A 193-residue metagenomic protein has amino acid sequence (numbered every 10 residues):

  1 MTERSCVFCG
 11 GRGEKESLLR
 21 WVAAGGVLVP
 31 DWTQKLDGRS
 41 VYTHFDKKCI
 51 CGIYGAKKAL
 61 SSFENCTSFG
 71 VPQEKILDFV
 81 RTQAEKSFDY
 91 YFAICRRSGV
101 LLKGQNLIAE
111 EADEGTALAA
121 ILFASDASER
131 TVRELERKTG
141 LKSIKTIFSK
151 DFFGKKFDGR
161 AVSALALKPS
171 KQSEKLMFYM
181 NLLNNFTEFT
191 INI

Functional and structural regions predicted by a protein language model:
M1-S68: N-terminal cysteine/histidine-rich coordination modules
Q34-D37, T116, D158-R160: Short glycine-enriched loop/turn motifs at secondary-structure junctions
S40, S98-G99, L118-A120, L141-S143 (+1 more regions): Short active-site oxyanion
K48-S125: Extended interfacial segments that mediate partner engagement and assembly in macromolecular machines
S125-T131: Acidic, metal-coordinating catalytic cores used for nucleic-acid/nucleotide bond scission and strand-transfer chemistry
G140-N185: Short basic, glycine-rich beta-strand/loop surfaces that mediate nucleic-acid
T187-I193: C-terminal folded domains that constitute the principal catalytic or ligand-binding module of multi-domain proteins
